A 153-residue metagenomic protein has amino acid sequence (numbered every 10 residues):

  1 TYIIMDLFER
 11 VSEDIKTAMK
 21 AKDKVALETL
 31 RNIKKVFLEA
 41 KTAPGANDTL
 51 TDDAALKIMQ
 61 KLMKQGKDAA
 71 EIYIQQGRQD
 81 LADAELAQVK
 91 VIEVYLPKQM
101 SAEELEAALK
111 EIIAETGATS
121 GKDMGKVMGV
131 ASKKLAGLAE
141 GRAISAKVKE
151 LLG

Functional and structural regions predicted by a protein language model:
Y2-G153: Charged, compositionally biased, marginally structured helical/coil segments
